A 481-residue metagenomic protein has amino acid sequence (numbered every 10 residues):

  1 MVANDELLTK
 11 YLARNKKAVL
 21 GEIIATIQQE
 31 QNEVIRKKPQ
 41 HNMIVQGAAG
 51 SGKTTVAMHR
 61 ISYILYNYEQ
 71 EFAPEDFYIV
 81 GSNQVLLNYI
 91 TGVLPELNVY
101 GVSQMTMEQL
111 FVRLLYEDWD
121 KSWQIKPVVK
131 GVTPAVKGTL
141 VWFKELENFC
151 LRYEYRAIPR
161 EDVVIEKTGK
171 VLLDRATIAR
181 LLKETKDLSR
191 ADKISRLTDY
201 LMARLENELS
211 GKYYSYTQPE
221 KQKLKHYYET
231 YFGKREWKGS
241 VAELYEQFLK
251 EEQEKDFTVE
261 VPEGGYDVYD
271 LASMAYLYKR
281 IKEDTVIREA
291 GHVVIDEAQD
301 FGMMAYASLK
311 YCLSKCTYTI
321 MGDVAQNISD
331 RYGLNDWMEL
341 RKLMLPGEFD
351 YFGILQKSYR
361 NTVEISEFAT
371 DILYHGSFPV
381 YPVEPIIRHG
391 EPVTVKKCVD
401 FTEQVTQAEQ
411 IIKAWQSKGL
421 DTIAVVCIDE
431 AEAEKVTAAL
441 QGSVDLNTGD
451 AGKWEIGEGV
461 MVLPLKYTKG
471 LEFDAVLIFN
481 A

Functional and structural regions predicted by a protein language model:
M1-K10: N-terminal accessory nucleic-acid engagement/regulatory domains that precede and modulate ATP-driven motor cores
K10-Q124, T468, V476: P-loop NTPase Walker
L12-K16, L20, I79, A135 (+5 more regions): Alpha-helix initiation/capping motif
K16, Y68, E154, G376-S377: A generic secondary-structure signal for well-formed alpha-helical elements
V19, I23, K53-A57, Y269-D270 (+2 more regions): Phosphate/oxyanion-binding active-site loops and adjacent basic polyanion-contact surfaces
L65-V294, Q299-S308, C316-T317, N335 (+1 more regions): Alpha-helical nucleic-acid-binding subdomain of P-loop helicases immediately C-terminal to the Walker A/P-loop
Q70-E71, E75, Q84, N88-Y100 (+5 more regions): Conserved helicase motor core of SF1/SF2 NTP-dependent helicases
